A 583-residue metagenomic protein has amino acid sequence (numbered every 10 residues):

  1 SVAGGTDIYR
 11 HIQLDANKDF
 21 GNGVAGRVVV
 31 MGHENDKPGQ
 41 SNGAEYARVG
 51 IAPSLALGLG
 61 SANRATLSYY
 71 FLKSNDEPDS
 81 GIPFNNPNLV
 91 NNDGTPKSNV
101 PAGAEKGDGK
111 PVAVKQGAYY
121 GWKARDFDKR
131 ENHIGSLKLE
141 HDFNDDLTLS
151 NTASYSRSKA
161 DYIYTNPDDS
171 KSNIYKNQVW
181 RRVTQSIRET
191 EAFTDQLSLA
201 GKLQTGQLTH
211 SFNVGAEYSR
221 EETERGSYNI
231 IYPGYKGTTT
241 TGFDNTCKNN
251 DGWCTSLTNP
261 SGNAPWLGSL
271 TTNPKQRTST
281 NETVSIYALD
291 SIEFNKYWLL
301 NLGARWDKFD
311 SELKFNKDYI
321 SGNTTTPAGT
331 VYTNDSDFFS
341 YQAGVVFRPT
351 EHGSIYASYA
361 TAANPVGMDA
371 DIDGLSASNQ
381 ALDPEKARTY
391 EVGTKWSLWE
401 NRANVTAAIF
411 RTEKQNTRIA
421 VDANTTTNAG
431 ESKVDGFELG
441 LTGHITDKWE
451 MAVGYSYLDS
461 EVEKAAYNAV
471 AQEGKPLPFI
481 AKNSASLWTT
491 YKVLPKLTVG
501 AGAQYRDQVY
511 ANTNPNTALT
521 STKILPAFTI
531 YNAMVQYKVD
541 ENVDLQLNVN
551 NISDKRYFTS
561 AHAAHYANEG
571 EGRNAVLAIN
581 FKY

Functional and structural regions predicted by a protein language model:
S1-I51, L59-R64, H133, A403: Outer-membrane beta-barrel translocator/receptor signature
G23-G26, A62-L67, D146-L149, Q207 (+8 more regions): Repeated loop/turn-to-beta-strand initiation elements of outer-membrane beta-barrel proteins
N35-P38, A47, I51-G58, A62-E140 (+4 more regions): Acidic/polar loop-and-plug regions of large Gram-negative outer-membrane beta-barrel proteins
G58-A62, T190, T209-E221, K275-K414 (+5 more regions): Structural signature of Gram-negative outer-membrane beta-barrels, strongest in the C-terminal barrel of TonB-dependent
G135-R157, V183-F315: Face-selective signature of the C-terminal outer-membrane beta-barrel domain
D142-S154, A160-Y162, R348, I355-Y356 (+3 more regions): Membrane-embedded beta-barrel scaffold of Gram-negative outer-membrane proteins
A408-E413, N428-N516, E541-N542, S553-D554 (+1 more regions): Gram-negative outer-membrane beta-barrel transporters
L545, A567-Y583: Outer-membrane beta-barrel "beta-signal"
